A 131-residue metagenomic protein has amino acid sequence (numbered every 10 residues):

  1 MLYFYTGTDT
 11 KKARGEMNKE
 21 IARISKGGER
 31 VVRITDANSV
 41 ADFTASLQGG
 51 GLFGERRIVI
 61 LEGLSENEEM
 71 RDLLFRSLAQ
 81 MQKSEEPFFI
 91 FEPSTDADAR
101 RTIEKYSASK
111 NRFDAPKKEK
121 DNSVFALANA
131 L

Functional and structural regions predicted by a protein language model:
L2-L131: Non-catalytic interfacial helical region
